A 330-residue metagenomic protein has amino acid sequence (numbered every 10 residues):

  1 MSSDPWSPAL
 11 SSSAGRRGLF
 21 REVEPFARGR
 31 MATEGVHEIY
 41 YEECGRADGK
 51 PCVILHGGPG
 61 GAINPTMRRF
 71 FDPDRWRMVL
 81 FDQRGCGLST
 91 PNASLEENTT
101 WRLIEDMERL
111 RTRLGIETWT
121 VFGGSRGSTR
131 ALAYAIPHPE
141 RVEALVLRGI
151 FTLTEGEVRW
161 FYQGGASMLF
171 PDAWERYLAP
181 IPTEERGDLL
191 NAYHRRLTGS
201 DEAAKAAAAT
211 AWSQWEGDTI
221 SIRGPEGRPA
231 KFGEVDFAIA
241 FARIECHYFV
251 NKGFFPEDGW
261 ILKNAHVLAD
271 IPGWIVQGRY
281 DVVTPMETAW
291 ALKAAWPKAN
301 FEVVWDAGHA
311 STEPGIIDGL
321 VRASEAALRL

Functional and structural regions predicted by a protein language model:
R17-I39, E245: N-terminal cap/lid segment of alpha/beta-hydrolase-fold proteins
T33-P91: Conserved HGGG/HGGXW glycine-rich cap/lid loop of the alpha/beta-hydrolase fold
W101-W119: Conserved acidic catalytic loop of the alpha/beta-hydrolase fold
S128-P139, L145: Short glycine-enriched nucleophile-adjacent loop and the immediately C-terminal alpha-helix near the catalytic center
E140-Y193: A catalytic-pocket lid/entrance helix-loop region that shapes and gates access to the active site across common
L268-A269, I275-Q277: Short beta-strand/loop motif that positions the catalytic acidic residue of the alpha/beta-hydrolase fold
V282-T288: Conserved alpha/beta-hydrolase "acid-adjacent" motif
A299-L330: Catalytic active-site module of serine/aspartate enzymes centered on a nucleophile-bearing elbow/loop
